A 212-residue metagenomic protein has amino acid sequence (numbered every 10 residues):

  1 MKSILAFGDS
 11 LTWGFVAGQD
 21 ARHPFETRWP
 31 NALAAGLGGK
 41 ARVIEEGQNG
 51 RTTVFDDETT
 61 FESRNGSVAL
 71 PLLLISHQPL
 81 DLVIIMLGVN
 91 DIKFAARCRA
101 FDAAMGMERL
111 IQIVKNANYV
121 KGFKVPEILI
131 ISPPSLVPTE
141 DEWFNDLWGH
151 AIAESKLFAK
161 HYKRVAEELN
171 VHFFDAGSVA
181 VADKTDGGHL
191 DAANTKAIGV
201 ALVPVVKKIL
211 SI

Functional and structural regions predicted by a protein language model:
M1-Q48, V54, T59, L73-I75 (+1 more regions): Serine-esterase "nucleophile elbow" of acetyl-processing enzymes
E45-G50, A176-A180: Acidic carboxylate-rich catalytic motifs and surrounding loops in phosphoryl-/glycosyl-chemistry enzymes
T52-V54, D183-K184: Short secondary-structure boundary/hinge segments and terminal tails
R64-I212: Alpha-helical cap/lid subdomain in secreted, periplasmic, or secretory-pathway luminal O-acyl-processing enzymes
